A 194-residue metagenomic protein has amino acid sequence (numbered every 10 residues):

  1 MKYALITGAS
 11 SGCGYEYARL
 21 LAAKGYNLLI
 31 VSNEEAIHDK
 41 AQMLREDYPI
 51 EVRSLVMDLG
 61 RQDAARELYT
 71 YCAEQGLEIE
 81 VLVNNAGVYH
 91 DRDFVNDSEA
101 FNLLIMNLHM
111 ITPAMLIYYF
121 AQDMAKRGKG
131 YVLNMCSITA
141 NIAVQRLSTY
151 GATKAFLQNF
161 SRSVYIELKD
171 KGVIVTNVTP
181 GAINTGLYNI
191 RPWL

Functional and structural regions predicted by a protein language model:
S10-G12: Conserved glycine-rich cofactor-binding loop
K24-A41: Conserved glycine-rich Rossmann-like NAD(P)H-binding loop of the short-chain dehydrogenase/reductase
N85-H90: Conserved NAD(P)H cofactor-binding loop of Rossmann-fold oxidoreductase domains
D93-V95, F101-M106: Substrate-binding pocket helix/loop in short-chain dehydrogenase/reductase
I117, T153: Active-site helix of classical SDR
S137: Residue(s) in the substrate-gating loop at a strand-loop-helix junction that position the organic substrate next
N159, I166-L194: SDR active-site lid
